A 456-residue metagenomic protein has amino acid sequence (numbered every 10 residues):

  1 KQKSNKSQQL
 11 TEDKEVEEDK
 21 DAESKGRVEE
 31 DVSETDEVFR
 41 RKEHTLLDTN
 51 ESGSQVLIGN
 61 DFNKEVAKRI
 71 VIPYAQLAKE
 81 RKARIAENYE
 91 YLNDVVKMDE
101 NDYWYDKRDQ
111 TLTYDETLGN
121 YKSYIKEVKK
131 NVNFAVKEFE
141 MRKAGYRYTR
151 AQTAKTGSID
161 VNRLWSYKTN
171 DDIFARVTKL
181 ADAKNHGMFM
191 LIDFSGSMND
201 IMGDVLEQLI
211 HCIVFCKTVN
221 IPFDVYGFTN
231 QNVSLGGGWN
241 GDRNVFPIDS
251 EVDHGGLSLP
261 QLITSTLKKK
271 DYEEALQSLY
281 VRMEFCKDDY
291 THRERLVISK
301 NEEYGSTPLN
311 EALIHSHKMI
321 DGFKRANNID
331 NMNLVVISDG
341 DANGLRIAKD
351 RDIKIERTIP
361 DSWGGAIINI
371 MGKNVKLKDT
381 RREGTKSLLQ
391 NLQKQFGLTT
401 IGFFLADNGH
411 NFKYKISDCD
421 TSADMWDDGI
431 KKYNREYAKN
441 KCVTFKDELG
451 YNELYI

Functional and structural regions predicted by a protein language model:
K1-S4, Q8-Q9: Noncatalytic N-terminal accessory/assembly modules of large enzymes
T11-D13, E18-A22, E30, E34-I456: Acidic, glycine-rich A-domain
